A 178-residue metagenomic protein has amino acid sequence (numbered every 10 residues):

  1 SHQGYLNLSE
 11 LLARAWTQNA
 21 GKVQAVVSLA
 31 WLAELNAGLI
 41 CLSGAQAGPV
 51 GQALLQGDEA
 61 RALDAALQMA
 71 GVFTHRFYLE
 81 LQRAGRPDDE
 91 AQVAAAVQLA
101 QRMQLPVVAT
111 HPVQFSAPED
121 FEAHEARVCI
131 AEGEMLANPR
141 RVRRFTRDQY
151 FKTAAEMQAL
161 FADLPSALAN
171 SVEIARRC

Functional and structural regions predicted by a protein language model:
H2-C178: Phosphodiester-processing cores and adjacent nucleic acid-binding clamps
